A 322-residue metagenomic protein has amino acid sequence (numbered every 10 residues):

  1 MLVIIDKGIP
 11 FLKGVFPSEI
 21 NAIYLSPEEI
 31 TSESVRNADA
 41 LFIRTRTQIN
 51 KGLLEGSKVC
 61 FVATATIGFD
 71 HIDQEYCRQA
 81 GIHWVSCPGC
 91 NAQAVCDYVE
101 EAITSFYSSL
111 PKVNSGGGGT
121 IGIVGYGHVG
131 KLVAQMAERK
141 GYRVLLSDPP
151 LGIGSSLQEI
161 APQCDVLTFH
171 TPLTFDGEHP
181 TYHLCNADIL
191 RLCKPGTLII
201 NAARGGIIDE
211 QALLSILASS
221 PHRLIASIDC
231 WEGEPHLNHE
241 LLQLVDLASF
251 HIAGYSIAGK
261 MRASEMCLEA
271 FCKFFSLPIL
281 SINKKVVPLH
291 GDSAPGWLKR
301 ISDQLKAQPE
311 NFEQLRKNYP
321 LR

Functional and structural regions predicted by a protein language model:
M1-A38: N-terminal glycine-/charge-rich "phosphate-binding" loop or analogous flexible N-terminal tail
D6-L12, P27-I30, T45-Q48, D148-L151 (+1 more regions): Short, polar loop motifs at secondary-structure junctions
K7, P88, C96, G117-E138: Glycine-rich adenosine-cofactor-binding loop
D39-N114: Phosphate/diphosphate ligand-binding glycine-rich loop within oxidoreductases
I49, L151-H239: Rossmann-like adenosine-cofactor binding region
G56-C60, A80-H83, Y142, P195-T197 (+1 more regions): A short helix->loop->beta-strand "cap" motif at the edges of active sites that frequently abuts
R139-S155: NAD(P)-binding Rossmann-fold cofactor-contacting core
G196, A203-R322: Rossmann-like dinucleotide-binding domain for NAD(H)/NADP(H)
